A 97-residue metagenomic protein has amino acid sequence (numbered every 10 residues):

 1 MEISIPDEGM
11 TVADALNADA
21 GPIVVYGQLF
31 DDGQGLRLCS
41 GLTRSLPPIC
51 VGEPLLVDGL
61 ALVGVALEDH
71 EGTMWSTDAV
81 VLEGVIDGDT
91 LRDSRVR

Functional and structural regions predicted by a protein language model:
M1-R97: OB-fold and OB-like single-stranded nucleic-acid-recognition modules and their adjacent interaction interfaces
